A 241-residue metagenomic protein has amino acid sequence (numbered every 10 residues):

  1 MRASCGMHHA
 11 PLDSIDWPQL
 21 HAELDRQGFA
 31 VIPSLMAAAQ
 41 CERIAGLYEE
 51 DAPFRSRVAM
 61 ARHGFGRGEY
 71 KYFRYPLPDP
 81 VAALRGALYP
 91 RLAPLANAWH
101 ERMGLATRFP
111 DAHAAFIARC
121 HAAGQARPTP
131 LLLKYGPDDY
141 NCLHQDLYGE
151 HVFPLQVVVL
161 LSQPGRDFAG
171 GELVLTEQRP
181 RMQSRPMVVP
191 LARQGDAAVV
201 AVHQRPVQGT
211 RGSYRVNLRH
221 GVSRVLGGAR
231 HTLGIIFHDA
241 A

Functional and structural regions predicted by a protein language model:
M1-R26: Fe(II)/2-oxoglutarate
Q19-F116: Non-heme Fe(II)/2-oxoglutarate
A37, P137, G227-G228: Short strand-connecting beta-turns/loops that link adjacent beta-strands
A93, L131-L133, H144, V158-L160 (+3 more regions): Residues in well-ordered beta-strands of folded domains
A115-K134: Alpha-helix-centered segments that form part of catalytic cores
L132-P137, G149-D167: Short, conserved beta-strand element in jelly-roll/cupin
N141-Y148: Histidine-centered catalytic micro-motifs
F153, P164, F168-A241: Catalytic core of Fe(II)/2-oxoglutarate
